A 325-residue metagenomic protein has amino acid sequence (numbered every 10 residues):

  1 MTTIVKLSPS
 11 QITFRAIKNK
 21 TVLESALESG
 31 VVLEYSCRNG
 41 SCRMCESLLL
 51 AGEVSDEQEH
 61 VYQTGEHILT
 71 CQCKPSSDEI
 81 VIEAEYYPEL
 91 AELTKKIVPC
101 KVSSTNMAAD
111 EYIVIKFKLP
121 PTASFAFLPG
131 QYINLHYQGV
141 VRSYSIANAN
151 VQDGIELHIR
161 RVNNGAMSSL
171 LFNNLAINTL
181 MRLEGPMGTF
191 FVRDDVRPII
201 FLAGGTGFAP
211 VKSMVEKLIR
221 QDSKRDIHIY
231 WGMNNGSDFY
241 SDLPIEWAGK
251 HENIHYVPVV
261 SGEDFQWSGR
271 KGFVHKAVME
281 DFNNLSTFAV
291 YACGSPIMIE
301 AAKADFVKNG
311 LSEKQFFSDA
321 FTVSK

Functional and structural regions predicted by a protein language model:
M1-L33: N-terminal pre-ligand scaffold of iron-sulfur
R15, H158-K325: FNR/FR-type flavoprotein reductase catalytic core
S25-E34, R43-P88: Iron-sulfur (Fe-S) cluster-binding segments and ferredoxin-like electron-carrier domains, especially [2Fe-2S]
N39-G40: Charged, low-complexity terminal tails
P75, Y86-P88, Q138-V140, G185-F190: Short, charged beta-turn/beta-strand-edge "cap" motif at the junction between a beta-strand and an adjacent loop
P88-A91, K217-L218: Anionic-ligand-binding alpha/beta catalytic cores of soluble enzymes and soluble regulatory domains that recognize
T94-L180, P198, M233-N235, V260-E263: Ferredoxin-reductase
